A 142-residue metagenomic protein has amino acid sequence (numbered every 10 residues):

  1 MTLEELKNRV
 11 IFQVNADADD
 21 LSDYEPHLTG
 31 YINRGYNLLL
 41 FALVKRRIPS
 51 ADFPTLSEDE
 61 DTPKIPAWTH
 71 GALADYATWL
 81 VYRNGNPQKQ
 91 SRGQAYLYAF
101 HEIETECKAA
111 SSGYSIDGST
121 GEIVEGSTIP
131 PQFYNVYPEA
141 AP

Functional and structural regions predicted by a protein language model:
M1-P63, N84, S115-P142: Conserved short "hinge" loops at termini or chain/domain junctions
P66-L80: Elongated alpha-helical scaffolds
W79-P87, A109: Alpha-helix capping at helix-to-loop junctions
N86-Y96: Short conserved catalytic/interaction loops centered on acidic-Pro-aromatic/His motifs
Y98-S119: Long, highly charged low-complexity segments enriched in Glu/Asp and Lys/Arg with interspersed Ser/Thr
